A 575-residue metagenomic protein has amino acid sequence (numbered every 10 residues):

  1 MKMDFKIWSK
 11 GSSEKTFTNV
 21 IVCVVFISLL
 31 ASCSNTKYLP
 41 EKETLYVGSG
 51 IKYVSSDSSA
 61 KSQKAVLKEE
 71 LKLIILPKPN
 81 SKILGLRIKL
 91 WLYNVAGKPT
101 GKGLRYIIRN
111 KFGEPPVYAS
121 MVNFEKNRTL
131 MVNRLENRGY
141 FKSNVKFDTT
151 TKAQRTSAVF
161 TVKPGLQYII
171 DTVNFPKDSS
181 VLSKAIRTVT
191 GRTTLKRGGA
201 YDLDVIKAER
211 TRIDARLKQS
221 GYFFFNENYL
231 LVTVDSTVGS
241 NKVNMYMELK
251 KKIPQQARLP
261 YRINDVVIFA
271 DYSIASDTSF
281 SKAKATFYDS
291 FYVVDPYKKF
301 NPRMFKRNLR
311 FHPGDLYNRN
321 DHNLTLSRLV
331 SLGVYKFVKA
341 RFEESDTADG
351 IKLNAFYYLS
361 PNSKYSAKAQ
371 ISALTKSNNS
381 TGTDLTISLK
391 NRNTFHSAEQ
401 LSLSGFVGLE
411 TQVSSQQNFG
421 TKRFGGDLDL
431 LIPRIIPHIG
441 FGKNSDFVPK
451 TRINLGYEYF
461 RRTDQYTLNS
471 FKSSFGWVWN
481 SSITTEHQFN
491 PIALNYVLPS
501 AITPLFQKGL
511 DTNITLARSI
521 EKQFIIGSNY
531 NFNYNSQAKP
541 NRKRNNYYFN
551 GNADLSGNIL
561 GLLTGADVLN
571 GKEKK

Functional and structural regions predicted by a protein language model:
M1-K15: N-terminal secretory signal peptides that target proteins for export/translocation
D4-W8, I21, S34-S331, F337-A340 (+1 more regions): Interaction-mediating elements
T16-C23: Sec-dependent signal peptide recognition, specifically the positively charged N-region followed immediately by
S28-S32: C-terminal motif of bacterial Sec signal peptides marking the signal peptidase cleavage site
K52, R134, K146, S157-K163 (+10 more regions): Soluble periplasmic/extracytoplasmic beta-strand elements of cell-envelope proteins
T149, P164-L166, K251, P361 (+5 more regions): Short, flexible loop/turn elements at secondary-structure junctions
Q219, P296, F300, N308 (+2 more regions): Transmembrane beta-strand segments of outer-membrane beta-barrel domains in Gram-negative and organellar OMPs
Q255-S445, I520-I526, Y534, A538-R544: Outer-membrane beta-barrel initiation region
